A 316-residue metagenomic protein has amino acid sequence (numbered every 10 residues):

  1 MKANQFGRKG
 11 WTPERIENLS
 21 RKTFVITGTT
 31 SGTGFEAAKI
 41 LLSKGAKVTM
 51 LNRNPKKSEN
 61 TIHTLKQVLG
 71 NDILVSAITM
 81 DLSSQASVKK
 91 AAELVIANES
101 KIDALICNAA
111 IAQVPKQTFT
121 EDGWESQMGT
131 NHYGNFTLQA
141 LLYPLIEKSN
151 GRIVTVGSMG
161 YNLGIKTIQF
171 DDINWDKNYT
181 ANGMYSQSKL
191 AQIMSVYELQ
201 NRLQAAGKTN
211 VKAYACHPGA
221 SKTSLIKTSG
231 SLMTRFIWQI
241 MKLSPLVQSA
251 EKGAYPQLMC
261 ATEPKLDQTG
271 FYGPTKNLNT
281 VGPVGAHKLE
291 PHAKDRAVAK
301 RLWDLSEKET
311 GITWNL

Functional and structural regions predicted by a protein language model:
M1-M233, K308-L316: Rossmann-fold NAD(P)H-dependent dehydrogenase/reductase core
M50, M80, P245, P291-K294: Pocket-edge positions in alpha/beta enzyme catalytic cores
V88, S188, I240-H287, K294-K300 (+1 more regions): C-terminal helical subdomain
R235-Q239: A C-terminal cap/extension of S-adenosyl-L-methionine-dependent methyltransferases that defines the acceptor-substrate
